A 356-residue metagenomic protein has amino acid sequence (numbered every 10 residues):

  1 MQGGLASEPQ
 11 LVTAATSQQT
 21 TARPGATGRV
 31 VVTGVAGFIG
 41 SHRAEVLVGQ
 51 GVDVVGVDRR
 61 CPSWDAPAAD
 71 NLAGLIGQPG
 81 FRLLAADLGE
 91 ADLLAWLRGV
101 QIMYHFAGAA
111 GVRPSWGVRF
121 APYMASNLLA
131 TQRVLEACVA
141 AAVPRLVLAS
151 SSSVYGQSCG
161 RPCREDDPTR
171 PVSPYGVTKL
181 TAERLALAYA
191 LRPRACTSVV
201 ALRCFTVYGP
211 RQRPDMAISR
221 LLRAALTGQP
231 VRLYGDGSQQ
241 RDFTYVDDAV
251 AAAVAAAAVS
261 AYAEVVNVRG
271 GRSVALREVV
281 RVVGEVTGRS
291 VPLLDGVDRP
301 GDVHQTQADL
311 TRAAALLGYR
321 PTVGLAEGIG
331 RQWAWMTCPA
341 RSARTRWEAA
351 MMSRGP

Functional and structural regions predicted by a protein language model:
M1-R203: N-terminal Rossmann-like NAD(P)+-binding domain of SDR-like oxidoreductases, especially those catalyzing
G3-G4, L11, R43, A225-P356: C-terminal substrate-binding subdomain of Rossmann-fold SDR/epimerase-dehydratase oxidoreductases
S115, F205-T206, V265-V268: Short-chain dehydrogenase/reductase
L128-E136, D215, D247-V250, V254: Conserved active-site region of classical short-chain dehydrogenase/reductase
V154-Y155, V207-G209, A249: Conserved sequence/active-site signature of Rossmann-fold short-chain dehydrogenase/reductase
G160, P171-T178, C204, P210 (+2 more regions): The catalytic Tyr-centered alpha-helix of NAD(P)H-dependent dehydrogenases
T181, L185, Y189, L221 (+2 more regions): Hydrophobic alpha-helix immediately C-terminal to the catalytic Tyr-X-X-X-Lys motif of short-chain
